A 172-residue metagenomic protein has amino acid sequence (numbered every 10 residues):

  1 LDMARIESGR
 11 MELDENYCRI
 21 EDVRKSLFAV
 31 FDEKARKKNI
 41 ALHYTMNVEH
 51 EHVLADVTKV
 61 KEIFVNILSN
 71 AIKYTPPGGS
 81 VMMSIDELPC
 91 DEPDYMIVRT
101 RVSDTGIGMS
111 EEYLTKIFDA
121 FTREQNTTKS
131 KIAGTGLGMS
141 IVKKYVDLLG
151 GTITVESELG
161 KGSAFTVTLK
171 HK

Functional and structural regions predicted by a protein language model:
A4-E15: Helix-loop junction within the histidine kinase core
R5, K25-K37: Short alpha-helical segment within the cytosolic histidine kinase core of two-component systems
D14-A29, K61: A conserved beta-strand-to-alpha-helix junction within the catalytic ATP-binding
D14-R19, R36, A41-E51, L88: Conserved catalytic submotifs in the C-terminal HATPase_c
A71-I72: Short helix-loop "hinge" at the ATP-lid/N-box region of the Bergerat-fold HATPase_c
M109-R123: Short conserved segment of the HATPase_c
